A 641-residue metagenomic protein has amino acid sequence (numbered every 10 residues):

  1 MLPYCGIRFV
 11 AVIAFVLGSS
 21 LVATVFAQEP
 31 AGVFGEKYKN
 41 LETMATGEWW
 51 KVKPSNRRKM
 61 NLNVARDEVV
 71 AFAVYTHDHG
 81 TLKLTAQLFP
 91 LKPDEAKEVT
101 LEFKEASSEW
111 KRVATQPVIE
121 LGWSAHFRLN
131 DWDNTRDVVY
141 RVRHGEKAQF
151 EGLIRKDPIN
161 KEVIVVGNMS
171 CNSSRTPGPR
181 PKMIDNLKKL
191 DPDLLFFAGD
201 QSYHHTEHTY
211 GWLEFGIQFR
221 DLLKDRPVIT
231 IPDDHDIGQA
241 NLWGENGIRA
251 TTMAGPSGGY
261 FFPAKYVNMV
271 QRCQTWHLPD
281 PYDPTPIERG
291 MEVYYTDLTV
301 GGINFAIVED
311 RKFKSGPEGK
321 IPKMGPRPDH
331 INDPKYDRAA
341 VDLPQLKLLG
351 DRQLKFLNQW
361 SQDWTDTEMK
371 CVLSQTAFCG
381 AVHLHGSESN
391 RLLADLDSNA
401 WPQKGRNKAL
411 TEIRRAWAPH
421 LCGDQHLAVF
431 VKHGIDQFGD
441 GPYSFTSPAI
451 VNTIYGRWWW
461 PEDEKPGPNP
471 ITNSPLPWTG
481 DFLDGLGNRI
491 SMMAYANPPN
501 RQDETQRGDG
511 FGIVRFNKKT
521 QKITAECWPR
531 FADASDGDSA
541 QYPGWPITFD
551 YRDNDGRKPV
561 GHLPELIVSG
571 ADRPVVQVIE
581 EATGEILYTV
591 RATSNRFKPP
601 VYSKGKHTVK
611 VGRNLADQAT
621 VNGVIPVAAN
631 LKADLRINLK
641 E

Functional and structural regions predicted by a protein language model:
M1-I7: N-terminal secretory signal peptides that target proteins for export/translocation
V10-T24: Bacterial N-terminal signal peptides
G32-V69, H77-H79, L88, K92-D94 (+2 more regions): Long, structured stretches of catalytic cores involved in phosphate-ester chemistry, encompassing
E68-F72, K111-R112, S124-H126, N497-P498: Short structured motifs
K83-T85: A short beta-strand segment in extracellular, disulfide-stabilized domains
Q87, G122-D131: Ligand-binding face of N-terminal immunoglobulin V-set domains in extracellular IgSF glycoproteins
K97-E109, V139: Short beta-strand segments and strand-loop junctions that repeat across beta-rich extracellular domains
